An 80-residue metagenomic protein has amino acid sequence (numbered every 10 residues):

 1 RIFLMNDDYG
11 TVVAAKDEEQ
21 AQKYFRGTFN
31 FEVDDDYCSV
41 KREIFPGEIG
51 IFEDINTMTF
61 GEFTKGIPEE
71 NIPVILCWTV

Functional and structural regions predicted by a protein language model:
R1, E18-Q22, F45: Functionally constrained cores in energy, signaling, and assembly domains
R1-D8: Short aromatic-glycine-(Arg/Gly/Cys) micro-motifs in beta-strand/loop hairpins
Y9-K16: A short, exposed loop/beta-hairpin motif centered on an aromatic-Gly-Thr core
D17-V33: A short, charged, amphipathic alpha-helix used as a generic interaction element across diverse proteins
T28-V80: Short, mixed-charge low-complexity intrinsically disordered segments
